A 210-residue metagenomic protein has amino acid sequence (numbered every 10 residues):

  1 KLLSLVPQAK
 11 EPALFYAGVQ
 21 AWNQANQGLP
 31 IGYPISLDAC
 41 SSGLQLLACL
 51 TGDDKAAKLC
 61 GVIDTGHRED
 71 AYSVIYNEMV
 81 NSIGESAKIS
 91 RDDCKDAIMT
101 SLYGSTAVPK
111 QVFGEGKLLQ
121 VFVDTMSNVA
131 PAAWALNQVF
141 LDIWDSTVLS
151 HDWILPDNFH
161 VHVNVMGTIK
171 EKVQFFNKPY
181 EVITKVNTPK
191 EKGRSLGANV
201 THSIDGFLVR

Functional and structural regions predicted by a protein language model:
K1-R210: Conserved catalytic core of nucleotide polymerization and phosphodiester-bond processing enzymes
